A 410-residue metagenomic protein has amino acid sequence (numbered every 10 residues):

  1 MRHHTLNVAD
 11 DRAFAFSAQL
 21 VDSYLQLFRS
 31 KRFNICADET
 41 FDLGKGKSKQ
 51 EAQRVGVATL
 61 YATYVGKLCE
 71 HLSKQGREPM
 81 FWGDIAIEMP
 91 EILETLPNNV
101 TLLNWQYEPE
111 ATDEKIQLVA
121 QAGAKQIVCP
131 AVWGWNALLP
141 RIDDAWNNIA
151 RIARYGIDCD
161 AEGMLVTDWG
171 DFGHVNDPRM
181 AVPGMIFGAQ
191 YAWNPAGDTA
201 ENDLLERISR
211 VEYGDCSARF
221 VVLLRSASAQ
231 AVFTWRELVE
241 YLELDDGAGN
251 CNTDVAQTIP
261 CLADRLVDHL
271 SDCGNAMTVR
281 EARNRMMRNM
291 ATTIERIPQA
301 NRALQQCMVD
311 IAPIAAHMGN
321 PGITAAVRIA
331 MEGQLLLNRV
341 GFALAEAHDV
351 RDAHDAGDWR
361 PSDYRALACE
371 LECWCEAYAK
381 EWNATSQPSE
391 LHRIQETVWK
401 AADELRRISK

Functional and structural regions predicted by a protein language model:
M1-A9: Substrate-binding/active-site clefts of carbohydrate-active enzymes
D11-Q26, S30-R32, E39, E51-K410: Substrate-binding groove of N-acetylhexosamine-processing glycoside hydrolases
D42-K47: Short acidic/His/Gly/Ser-rich catalytic and metal-binding motifs that mark active-site loops of diverse hydrolases
